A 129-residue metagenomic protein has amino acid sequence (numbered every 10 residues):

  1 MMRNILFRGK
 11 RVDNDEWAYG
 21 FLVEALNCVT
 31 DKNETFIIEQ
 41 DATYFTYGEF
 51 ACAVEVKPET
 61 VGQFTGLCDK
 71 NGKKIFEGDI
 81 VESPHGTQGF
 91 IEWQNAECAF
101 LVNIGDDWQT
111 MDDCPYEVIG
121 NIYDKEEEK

Functional and structural regions predicted by a protein language model:
M1-K129: Secondary-structure transition motif
